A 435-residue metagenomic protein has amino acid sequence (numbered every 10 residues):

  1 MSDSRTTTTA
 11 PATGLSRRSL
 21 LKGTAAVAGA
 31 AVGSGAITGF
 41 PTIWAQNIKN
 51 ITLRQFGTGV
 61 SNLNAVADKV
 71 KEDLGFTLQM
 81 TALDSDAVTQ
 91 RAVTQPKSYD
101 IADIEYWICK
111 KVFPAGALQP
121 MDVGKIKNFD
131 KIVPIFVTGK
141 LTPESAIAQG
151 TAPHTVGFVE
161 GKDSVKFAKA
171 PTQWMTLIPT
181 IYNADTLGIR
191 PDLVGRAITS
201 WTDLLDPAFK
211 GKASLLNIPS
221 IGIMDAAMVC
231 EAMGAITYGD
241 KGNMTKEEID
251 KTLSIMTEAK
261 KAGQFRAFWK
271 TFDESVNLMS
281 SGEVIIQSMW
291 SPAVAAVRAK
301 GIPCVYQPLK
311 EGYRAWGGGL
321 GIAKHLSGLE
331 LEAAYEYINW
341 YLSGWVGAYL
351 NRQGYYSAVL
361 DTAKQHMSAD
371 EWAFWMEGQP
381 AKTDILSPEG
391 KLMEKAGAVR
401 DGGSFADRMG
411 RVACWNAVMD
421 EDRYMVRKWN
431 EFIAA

Functional and structural regions predicted by a protein language model:
M1-L15, S19, T42: N-terminal secretory signal peptides
R5-T8, E389-A435: Conserved C-terminal helix/tail region of periplasmic/extracytoplasmic solute-binding proteins
L15-G33: N-terminal export leaders
A45, A323-D401: Mature extracytoplasmic/periplasmic domains
Q46-A115: Early extracytoplasmic/lumenal segment of secretory-pathway proteins
S61, F113-E274: Extracytoplasmic ligand-binding site segments that recognize negatively charged/polar headgroups
Q95-D103, A117-Q119, F209-G211, S281-I286: Alpha-to-beta junction loops
Q264-S327, K364-M367, E371: Extracytoplasmic/periplasmic substrate-binding proteins
